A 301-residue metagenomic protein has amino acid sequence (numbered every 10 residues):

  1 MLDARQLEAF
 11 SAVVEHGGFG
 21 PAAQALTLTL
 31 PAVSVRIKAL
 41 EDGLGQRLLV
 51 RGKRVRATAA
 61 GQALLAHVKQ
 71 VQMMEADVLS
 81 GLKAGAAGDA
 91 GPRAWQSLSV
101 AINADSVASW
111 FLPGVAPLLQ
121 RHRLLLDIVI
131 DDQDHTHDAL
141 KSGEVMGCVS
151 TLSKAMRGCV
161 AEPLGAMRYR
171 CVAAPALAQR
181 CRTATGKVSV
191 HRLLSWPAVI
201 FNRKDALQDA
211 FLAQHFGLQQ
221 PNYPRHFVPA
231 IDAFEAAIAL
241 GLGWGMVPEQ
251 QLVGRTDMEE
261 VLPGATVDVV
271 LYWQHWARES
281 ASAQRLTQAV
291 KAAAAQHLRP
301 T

Functional and structural regions predicted by a protein language model:
S11-T27: Short helix-boundary/capping micro-motifs
E41-Q62: A short LG(V/I)-centered, amphipathic sequence patch enriched for acidic residue(s) preceding the LG motif
G43-L44, L64-G91, L98: Alpha-helical linker/hinge and terminal dimerization helices associated with HTH transcriptional regulators
R93-R157: Central regulatory/effector-binding core of bacterial HTH transcription factors
V160-R203, V270-R278: Hydrophobic/proline-rich hinge and linker segments of small-molecule sensing/allosteric domains, predominantly
L194-L218: Secondary-structure junction motif
L218-V261, A265: Hydrophobic hinge/microswitch elements
V261-T301: A late-sequence structural motif
